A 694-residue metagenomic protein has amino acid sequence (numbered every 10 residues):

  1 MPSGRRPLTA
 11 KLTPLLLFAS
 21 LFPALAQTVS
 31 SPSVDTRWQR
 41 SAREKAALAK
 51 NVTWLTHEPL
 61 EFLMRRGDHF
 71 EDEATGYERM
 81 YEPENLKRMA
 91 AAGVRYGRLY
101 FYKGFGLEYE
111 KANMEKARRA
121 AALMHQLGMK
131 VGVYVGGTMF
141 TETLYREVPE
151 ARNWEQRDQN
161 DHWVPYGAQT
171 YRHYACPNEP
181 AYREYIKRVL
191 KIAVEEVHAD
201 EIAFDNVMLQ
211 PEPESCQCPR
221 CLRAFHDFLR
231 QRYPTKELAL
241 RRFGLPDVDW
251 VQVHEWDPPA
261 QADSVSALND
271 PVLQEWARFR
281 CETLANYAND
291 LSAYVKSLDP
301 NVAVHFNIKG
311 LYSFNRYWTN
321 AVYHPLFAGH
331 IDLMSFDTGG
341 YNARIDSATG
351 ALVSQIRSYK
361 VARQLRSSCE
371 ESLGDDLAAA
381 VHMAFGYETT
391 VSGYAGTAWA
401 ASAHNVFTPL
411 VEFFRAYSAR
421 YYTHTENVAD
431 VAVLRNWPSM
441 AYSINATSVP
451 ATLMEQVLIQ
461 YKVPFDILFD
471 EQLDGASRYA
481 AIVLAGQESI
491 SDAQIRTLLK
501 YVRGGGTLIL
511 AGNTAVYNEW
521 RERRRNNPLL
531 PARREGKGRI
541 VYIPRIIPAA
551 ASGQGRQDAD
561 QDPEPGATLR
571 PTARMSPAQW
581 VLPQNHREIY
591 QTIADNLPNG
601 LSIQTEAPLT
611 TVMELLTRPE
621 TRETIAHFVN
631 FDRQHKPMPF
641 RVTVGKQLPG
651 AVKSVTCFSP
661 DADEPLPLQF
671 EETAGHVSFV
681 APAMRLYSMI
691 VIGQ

Functional and structural regions predicted by a protein language model:
M1-T9: N-terminal secretory signal peptides that target proteins for export/translocation
L16, A24-Y134, E184, L190 (+4 more regions): Mature N-terminal, pre-catalytic/accessory segment of carbohydrate-active enzymes
V29-V34, W250-P259, A285-G310, N315-W318 (+1 more regions): Carbohydrate-binding surfaces of carbohydrate-active enzymes
K50-W54, Y96, G128-G132, D200-A203 (+4 more regions): Structural preference for beta-strand elements that scaffold enzyme active sites
T56-P59, F101, V133-G137, N206 (+4 more regions): A cross-domain feature marking catalytic cores of carbohydrate-active enzymes and several ubiquitous metabolic/repair
L63-Y77, Y100-M114, A168-K187, L268-N286 (+6 more regions): The substrate-binding groove and active-site-proximal loops of carbohydrate-active enzymes, especially glycoside
E78, V133, G137-V197, N206 (+1 more regions): Active-site-adjacent "subsite" loops/lids of carbohydrate-active enzymes
A90, V194-E195, F327, M383: Non-catalytic positions within long, well-ordered alpha-helices that form the structural scaffold/packing of enzyme
